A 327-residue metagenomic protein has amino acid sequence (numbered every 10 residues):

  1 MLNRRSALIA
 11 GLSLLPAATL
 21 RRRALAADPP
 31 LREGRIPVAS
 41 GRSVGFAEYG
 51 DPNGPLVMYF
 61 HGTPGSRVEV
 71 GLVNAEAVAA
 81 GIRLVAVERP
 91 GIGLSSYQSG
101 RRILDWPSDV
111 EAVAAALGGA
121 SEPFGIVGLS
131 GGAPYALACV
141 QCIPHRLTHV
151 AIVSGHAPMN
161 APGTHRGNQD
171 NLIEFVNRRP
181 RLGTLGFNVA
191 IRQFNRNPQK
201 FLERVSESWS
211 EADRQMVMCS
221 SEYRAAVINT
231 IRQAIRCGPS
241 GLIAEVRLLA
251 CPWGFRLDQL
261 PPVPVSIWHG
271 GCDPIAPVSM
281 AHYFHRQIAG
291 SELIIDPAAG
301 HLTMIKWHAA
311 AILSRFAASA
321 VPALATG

Functional and structural regions predicted by a protein language model:
S6-R23: N-terminal export signals
R42-G45, Y49-L94: Conserved HGGG/HGGXW glycine-rich cap/lid loop of the alpha/beta-hydrolase fold
P107-P123: Conserved acidic catalytic loop of the alpha/beta-hydrolase fold
G125, G131-A161: Conserved hydrolase catalytic core segment
D170-R256: Alpha/beta-hydrolase
I267-H269: Short beta-strand/loop motif that positions the catalytic acidic residue of the alpha/beta-hydrolase fold
P274-M280: Conserved alpha/beta-hydrolase "acid-adjacent" motif
S291-G327: Catalytic active-site module of serine/aspartate enzymes centered on a nucleophile-bearing elbow/loop
